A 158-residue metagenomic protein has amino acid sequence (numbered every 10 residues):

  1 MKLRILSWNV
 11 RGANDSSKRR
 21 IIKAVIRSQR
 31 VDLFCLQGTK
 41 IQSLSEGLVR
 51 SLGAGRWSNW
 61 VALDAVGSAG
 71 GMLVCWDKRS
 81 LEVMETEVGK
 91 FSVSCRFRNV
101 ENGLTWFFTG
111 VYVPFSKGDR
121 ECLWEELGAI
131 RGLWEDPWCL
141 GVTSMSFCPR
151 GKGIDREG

Functional and structural regions predicted by a protein language model:
M1-G158: A shared catalytic/ligand-binding motif for oxyanion handling
